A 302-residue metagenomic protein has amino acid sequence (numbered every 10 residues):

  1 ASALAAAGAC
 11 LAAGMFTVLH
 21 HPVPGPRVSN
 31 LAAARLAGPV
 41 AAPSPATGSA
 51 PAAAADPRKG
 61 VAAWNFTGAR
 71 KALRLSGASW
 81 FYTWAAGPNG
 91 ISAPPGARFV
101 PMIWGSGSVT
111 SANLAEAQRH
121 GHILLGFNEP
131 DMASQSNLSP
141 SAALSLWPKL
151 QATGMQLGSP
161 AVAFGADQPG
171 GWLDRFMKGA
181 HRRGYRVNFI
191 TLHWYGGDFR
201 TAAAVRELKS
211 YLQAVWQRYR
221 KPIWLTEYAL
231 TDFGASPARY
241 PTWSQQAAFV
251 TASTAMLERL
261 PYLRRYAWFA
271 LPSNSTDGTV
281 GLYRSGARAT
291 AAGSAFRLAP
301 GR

Functional and structural regions predicted by a protein language model:
A1-H20: Secretory targeting and sorting signals
G8, F16, I91-A93, R98-G105 (+3 more regions): Aromatic-rich peripheral "rim/lid" segments of glycoside hydrolase catalytic domains that contact and position glycan
M15-P57, R302: N-terminal low-complexity, Pro/Thr-rich disordered segments that flank secretion/membrane-targeting signals
A55-L125, D131-S141: N-terminal carbohydrate-binding/catalytic regions of secreted carbohydrate-active enzymes
R58-A63, S79-W84, R98-I103, H122-F127 (+5 more regions): Structural recognition of the beta-strand scaffold that forms the well-ordered cores of secreted hydrolase catalytic
F66-G68, F81-G90, G105-A117, S141-S145 (+3 more regions): Alpha-helical scaffolding within the catalytic cores of extracellular/periplasmic polymer-degrading hydrolases
T83, N128, L173-A214, R218-A235 (+2 more regions): Aromatic- and acid-rich polysaccharide-binding/catalytic face of secreted or lumenal carbohydrate-active enzymes
G158-V162, A166, Y219-A248, F269-R284: Active-site clefts of carbohydrate-active enzymes
